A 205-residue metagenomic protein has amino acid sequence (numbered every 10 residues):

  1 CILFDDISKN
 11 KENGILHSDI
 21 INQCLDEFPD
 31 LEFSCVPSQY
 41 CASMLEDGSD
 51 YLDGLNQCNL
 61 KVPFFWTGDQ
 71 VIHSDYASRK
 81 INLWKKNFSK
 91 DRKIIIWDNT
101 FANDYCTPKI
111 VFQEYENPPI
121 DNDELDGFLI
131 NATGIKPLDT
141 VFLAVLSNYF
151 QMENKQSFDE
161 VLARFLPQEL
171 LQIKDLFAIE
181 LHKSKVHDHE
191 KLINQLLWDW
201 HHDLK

Functional and structural regions predicted by a protein language model:
F4: NTP-dependent nucleotidyl-transfer catalytic core
I7-Q151: Catalytic-core regions of glycoside hydrolase
F150-K205: C-terminal functional modules
